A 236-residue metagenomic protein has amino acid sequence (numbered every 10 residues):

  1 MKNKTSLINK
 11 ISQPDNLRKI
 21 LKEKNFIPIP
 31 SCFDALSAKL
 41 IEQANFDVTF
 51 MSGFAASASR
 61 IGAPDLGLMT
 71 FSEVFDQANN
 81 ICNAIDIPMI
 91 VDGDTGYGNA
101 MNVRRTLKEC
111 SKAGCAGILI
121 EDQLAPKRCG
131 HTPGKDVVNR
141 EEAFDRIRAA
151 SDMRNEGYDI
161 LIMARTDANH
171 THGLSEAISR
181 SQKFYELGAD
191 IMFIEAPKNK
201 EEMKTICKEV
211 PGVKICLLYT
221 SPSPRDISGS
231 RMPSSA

Functional and structural regions predicted by a protein language model:
K2-S31, L40, S151-D152: N-terminal amphipathic alpha-helix/helix-capping segment at the start of soluble metabolic enzymes
P14, I29, A35-P64, M69-A84 (+1 more regions): Alpha/beta enzyme core
P28, M89, I162, K214-I215: Hydrophobic/aromatic residues located in beta-strands of well-ordered beta-sheets within soluble catalytic
F184, I227-R231: Gly/Pro- and small hydrophobic-enriched strand-loop and loop-to-helix capping segments that sit at the rims
K208-L218: Short, intrinsically disordered, charge-balanced linker/junction segments flanking boundaries in proteins
Y219-D226: Conserved small/polar residues in nucleotide/adenosyl-binding loops
M232-A236: Hydrophobic alpha-helical segments, chiefly the membrane-spanning helices and signal/signal-anchor peptides
